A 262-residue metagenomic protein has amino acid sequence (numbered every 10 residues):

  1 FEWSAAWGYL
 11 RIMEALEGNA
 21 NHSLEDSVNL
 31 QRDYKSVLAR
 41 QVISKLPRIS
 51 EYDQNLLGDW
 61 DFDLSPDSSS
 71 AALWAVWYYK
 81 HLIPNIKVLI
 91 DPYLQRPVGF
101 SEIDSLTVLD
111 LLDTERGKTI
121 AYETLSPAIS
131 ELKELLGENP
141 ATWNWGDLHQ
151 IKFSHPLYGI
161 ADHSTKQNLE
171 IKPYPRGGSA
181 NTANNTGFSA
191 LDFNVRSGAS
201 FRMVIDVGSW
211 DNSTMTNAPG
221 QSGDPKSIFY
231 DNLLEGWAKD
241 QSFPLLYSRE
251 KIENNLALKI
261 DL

Functional and structural regions predicted by a protein language model:
F1-N55, F62-L262: C-terminal/peripheral segments of proteins
